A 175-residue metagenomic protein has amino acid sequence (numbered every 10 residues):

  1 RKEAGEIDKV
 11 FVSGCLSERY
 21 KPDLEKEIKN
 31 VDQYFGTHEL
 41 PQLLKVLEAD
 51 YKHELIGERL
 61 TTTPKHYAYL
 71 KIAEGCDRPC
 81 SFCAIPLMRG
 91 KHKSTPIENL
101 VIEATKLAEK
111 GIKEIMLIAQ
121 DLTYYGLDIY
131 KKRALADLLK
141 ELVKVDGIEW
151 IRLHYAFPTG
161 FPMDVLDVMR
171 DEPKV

Functional and structural regions predicted by a protein language model:
R1-Y125, D164: Proteins enriched for Cys/Gly/acidic motifs involved in redox and nucleic-acid/cofactor modification
D8-V10, R19, L24, E109-V175: Conserved SAM/AdoMet-binding glycine-rich loop
